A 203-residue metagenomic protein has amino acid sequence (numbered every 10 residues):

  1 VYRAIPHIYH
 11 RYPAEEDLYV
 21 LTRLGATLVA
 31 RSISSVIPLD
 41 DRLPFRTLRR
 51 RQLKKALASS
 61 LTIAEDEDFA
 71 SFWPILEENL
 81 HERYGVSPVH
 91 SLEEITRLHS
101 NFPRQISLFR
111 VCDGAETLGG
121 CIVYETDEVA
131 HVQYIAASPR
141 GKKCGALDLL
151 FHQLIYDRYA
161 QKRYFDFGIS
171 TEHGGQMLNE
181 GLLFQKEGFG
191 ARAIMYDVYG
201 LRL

Functional and structural regions predicted by a protein language model:
Y2-A4, F167: Conserved beta-strand positions
A4-K142, D157-R158: A conserved beta-strand-loop-helix scaffold within acyl/acetyltransferase catalytic domains
Q105-L203: Aromatic (often tryptophan-rich) hydrophobic motifs at membrane interfaces
